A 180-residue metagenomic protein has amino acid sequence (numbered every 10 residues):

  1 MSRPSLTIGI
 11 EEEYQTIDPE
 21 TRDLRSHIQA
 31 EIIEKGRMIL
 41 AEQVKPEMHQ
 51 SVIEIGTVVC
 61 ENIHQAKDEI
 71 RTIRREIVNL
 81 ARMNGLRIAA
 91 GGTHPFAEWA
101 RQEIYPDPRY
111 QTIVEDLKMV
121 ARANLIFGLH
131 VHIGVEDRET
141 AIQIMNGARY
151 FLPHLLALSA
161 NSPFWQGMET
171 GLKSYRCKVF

Functional and structural regions predicted by a protein language model:
M1-V120, L125-F127: Terminal catalytic/cofactor-binding subdomain
C60-I63, G134, R138: Short strand->helix junction
A90-H94, V135, S159: Glycine-rich, histidine-containing beta strand-loop boundary motifs that form or position
P106, E136-F180: Loop-rich catalytic cores of soluble enzymes, especially ATP-dependent carboxylate-amine ligases and other
V131: An acidic/histidine-cluster motif and surrounding catalytic segment that typifies divalent-metal-assisted enzyme active
